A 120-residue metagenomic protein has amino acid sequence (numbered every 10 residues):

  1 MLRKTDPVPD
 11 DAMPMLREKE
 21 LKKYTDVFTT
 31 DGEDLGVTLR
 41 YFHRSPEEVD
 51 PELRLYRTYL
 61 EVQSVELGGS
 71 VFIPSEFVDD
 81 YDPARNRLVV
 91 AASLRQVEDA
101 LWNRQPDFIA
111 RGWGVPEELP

Functional and structural regions predicted by a protein language model:
M1-P120: Peripheral interaction segments used for macromolecular assembly
